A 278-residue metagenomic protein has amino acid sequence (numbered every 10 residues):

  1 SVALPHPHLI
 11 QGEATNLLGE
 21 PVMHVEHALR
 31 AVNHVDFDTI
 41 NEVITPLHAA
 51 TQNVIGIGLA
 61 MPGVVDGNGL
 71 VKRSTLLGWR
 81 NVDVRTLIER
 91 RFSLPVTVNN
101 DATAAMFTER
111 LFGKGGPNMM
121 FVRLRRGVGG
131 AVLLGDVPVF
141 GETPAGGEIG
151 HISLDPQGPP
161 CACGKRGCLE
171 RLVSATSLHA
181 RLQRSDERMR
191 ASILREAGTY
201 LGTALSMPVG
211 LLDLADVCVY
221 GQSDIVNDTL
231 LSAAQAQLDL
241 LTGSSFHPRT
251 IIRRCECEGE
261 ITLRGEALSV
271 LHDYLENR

Functional and structural regions predicted by a protein language model:
S1-N53, F112-G113, Q157-P160, K165-R278: ATP-binding/phosphotransfer module of carbohydrate and carboxylate kinases, centering on a glycine-rich
N53, I57-A60, V64-L169, L271 (+1 more regions): Phosphate-binding/catalytic loop of phosphoryl-transfer enzymes
